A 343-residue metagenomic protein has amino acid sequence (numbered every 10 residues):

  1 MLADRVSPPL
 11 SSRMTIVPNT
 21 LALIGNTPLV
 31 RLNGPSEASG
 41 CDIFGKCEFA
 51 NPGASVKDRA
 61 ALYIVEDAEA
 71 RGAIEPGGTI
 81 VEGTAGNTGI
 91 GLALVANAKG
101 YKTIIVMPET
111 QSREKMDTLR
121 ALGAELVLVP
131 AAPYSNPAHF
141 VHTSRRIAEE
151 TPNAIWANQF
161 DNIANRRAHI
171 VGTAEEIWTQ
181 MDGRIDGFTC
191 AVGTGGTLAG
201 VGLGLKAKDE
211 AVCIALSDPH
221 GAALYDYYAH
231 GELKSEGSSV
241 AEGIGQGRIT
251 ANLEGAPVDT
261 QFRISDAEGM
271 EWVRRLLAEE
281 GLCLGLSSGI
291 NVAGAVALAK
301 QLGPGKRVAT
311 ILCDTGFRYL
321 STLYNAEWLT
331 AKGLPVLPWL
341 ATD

Functional and structural regions predicted by a protein language model:
M1-D343: PLP-dependent amino-acid enzyme catalytic core
